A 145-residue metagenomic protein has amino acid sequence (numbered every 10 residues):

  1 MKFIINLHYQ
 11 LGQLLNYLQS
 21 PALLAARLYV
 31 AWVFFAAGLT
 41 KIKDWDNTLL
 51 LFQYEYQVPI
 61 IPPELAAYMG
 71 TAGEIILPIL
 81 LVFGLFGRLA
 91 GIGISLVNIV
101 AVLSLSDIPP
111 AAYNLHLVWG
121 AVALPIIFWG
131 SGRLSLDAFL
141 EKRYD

Functional and structural regions predicted by a protein language model:
M1-K43, I60-A72, I76, V82-D145: Extended, low-polarity transmembrane helix blocks
K43, N47-L51: A glycine-rich, hydrophobic loop/mini-helix early in the fold
L50-E64: Extracytosolic (periplasmic/ER-lumenal) interhelical loops and adjacent juxtamembrane/interface segments of multi-pass
